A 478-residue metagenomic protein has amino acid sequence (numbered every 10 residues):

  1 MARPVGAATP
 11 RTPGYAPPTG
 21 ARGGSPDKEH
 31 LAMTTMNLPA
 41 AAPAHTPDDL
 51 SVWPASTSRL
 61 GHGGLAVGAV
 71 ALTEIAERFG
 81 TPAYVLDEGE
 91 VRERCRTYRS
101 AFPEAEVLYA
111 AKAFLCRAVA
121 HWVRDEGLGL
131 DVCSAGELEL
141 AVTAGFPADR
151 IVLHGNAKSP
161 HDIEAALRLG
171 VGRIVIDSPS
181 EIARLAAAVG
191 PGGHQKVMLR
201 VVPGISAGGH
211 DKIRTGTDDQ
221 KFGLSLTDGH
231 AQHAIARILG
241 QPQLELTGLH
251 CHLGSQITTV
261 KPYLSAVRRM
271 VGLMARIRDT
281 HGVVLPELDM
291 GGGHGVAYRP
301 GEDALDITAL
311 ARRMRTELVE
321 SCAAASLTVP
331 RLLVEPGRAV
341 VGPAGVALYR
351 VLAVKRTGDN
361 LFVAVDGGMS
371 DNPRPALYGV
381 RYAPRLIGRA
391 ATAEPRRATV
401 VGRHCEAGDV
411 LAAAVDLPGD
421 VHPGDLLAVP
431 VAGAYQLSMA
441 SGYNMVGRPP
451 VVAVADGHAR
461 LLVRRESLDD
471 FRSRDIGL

Functional and structural regions predicted by a protein language model:
A2, R11-Y15, G20-K196, Q232 (+4 more regions): A charged N-terminal "starter" segment
G23-D48, P203-A353, L417, N444 (+1 more regions): Active-site loop/helix belt of alpha/beta enzymes
A110, K196-V202, H250-H252, D289-G291 (+2 more regions): Short beta-strand segments
A113-L115, G136, A157-S159, S178-S180 (+7 more regions): Active-site-proximal loop/turn and secondary-structure-junction residues that shape catalytic pockets, frequently
V119-A120, T143-A144, I163-R168, L185-A188 (+6 more regions): Short acidic, glycine/serine/threonine-rich loops at helix termini
G129, G172, Q195, T247 (+3 more regions): The start of beta-strands in P-loop NTPase/AAA+ ATPase cores
L130-D131, I151, I174, L249 (+3 more regions): Hydrophobic residues within beta-strands of alpha/beta enzymes
V319-C322, L327-L478: Charged (often Lys/Glu-rich) extended helix/loop segments that serve as interaction or gating elements
